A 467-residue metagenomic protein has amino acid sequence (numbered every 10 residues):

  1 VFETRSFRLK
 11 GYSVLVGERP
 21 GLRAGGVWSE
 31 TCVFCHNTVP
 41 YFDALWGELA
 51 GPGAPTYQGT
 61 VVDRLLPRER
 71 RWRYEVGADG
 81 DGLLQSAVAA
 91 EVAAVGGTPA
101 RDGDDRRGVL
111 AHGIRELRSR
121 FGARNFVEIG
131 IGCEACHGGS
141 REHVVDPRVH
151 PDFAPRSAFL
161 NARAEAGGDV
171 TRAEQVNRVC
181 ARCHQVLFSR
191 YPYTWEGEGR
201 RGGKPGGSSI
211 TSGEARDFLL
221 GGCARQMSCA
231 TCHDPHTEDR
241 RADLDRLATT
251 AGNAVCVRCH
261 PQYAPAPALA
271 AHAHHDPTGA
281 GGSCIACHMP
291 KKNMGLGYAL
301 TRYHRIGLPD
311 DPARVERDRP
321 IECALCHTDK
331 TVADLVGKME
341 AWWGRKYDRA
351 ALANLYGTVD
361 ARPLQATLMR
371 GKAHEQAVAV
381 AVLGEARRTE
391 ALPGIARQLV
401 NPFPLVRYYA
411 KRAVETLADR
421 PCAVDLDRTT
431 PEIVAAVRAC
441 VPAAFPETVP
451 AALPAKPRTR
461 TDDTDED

Functional and structural regions predicted by a protein language model:
V1-V16, Y41-V382, A386, L405 (+2 more regions): Primarily the internal scaffold of c-type cytochrome electron-transfer domains, especially repeated/multiheme c-type
G26-V27: Compact, glycine/acidic-enriched structural inserts
E30-D43: Conserved catalytic alpha/beta cores of large enzymes that bind or transform nucleotide phosphates and polynucleotides
T358-T367, R388-V400, D419-R428: Amphipathic alpha-helical scaffolding segments comprising HEAT/armadillo-like alpha-solenoid repeats
A379, A410-K411: Conserved hydrophobic register position within alpha-solenoid helical repeats
G394, A423-E447: Alpha-helical scaffold repeats of the Armadillo/HEAT/TPR superfamily
A413-D419: Hydrophobic residues within the alpha-helices of tandem HEAT/HEAT-like
E447-D467: Eukaryotic intrinsically disordered, low-complexity regulatory tails and linkers enriched in charged/polar residues
